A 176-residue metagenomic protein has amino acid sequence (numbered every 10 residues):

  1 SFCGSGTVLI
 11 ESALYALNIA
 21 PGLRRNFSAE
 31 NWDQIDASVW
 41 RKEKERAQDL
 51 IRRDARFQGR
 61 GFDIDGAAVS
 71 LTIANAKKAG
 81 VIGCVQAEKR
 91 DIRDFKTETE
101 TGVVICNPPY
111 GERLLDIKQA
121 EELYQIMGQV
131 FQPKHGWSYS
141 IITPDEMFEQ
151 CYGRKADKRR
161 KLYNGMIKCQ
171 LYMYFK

Functional and structural regions predicted by a protein language model:
S1-F95, E112-R113, Q119: Conserved S-adenosyl-L-methionine
D91-K176: C-terminal catalytic and target-recognition region of SAM-dependent MTase-like enzymes, primarily methyltransferases
